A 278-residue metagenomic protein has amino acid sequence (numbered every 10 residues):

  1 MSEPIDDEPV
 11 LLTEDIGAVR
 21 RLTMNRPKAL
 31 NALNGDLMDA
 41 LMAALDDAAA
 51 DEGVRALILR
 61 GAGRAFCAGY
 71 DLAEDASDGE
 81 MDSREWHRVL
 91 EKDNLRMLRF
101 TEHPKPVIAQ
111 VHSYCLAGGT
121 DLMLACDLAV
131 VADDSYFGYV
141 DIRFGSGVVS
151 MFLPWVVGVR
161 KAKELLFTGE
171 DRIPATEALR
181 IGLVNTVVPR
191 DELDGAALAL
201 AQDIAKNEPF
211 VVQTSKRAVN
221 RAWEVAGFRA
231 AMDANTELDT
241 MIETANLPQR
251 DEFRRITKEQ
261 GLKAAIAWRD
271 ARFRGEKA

Functional and structural regions predicted by a protein language model:
M1-A62: Conserved CoA-thioester-binding segment of acyl-CoA-metabolizing enzymes
M1-I16, G169-A175, G195, A199-Q202 (+1 more regions): C-terminal alpha-helix plus adjacent terminal tail
E3-I5, G61-L98, G261: Glycine- (often His-adjacent) and acidic-residue-rich active-site loop that binds/positions the CoA thioester
L22, R26, A40-L41, L59 (+5 more regions): Terminal peptide-recognition signature
D36-A40, K92, R99, A196 (+2 more regions): Charged catalytic carboxylate motif
R64-A68, L116, A222: Short, active-site-adjacent cap segments at secondary-structure transitions
L98-P209: Crotonase-fold acyl-CoA enzyme core
